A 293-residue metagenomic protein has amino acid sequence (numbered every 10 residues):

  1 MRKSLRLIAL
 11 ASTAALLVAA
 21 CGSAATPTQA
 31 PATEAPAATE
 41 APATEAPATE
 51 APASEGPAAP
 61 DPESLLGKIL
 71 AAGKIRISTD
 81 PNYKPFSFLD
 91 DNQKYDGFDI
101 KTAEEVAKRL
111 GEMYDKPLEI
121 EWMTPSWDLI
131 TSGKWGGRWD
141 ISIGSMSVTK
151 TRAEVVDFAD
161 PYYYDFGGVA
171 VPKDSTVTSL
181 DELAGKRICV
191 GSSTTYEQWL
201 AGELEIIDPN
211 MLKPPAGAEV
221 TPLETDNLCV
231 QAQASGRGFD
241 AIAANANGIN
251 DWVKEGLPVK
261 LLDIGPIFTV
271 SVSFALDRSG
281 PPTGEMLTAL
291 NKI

Functional and structural regions predicted by a protein language model:
L17-A20: C-terminal motif of bacterial Sec signal peptides marking the signal peptidase cleavage site
G22-A30: Bacterial lipoprotein signal-peptidase II cleavage site
A59-E63, R109, D174-V177, D181-R187 (+2 more regions): Extended ligand-binding regions for polar small-molecule ligands
A59-S64, L70-S142: Extracytoplasmic small-molecule ligand-binding "clamshell" domains of the periplasmic binding protein/Venus flytrap
R76-P85, Y95-E112, M146-S147, Y164-T225 (+2 more regions): Bilobed "Venus flytrap"/periplasmic-binding protein-like clamshell domains and structurally analogous long
P81, Y162-D174, A246, V253-I293: Periplasmic-binding protein-like
E104, D115-E182, G265-P266: Acidic, polar ligand-binding/catalytic clefts
D128-L129, I143-V155, Q198-I207, Q231-T269: A ligand-binding cleft/hinge motif common to bilobed small-molecule-binding domains
